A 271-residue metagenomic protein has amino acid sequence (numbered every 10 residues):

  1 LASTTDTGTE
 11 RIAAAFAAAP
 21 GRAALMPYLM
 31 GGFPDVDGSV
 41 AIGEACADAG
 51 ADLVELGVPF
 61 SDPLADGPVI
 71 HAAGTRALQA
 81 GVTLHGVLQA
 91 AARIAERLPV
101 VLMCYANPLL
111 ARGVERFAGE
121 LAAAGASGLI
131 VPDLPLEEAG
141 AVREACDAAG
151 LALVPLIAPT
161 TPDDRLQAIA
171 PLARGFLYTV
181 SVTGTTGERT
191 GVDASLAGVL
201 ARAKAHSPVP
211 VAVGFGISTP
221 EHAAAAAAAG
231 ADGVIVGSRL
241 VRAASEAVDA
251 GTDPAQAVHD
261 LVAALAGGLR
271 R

Functional and structural regions predicted by a protein language model:
L1-M26, A91, A201: N-terminal amphipathic alpha-helix/helix-capping segment at the start of soluble metabolic enzymes
L1-T4, A201-A212, S218-R271: Alpha/beta catalytic cores of nucleotide-metabolism and tRNA/nucleoside-modifying enzymes
S3, R11, I42, A47-A49 (+3 more regions): Active-site beta->alpha loop and helix N-cap motifs at the rims of alpha/beta catalytic domains
P20-M26, A95-Y105, C146-I157, K204-F215: Short beta-strand/loop segments at the ligand-binding rim of alpha/beta enzyme cores
V36-A47, T161-P171, V213, I217-V234: Catalytic cores of alpha/beta
D52-P63, A124-I130, P135-E138, L177-G187 (+2 more regions): Glycine-rich phosphate-binding active-site loops on the catalytic face of alpha/beta enzymes
I70-A72, A80, L156, L166-S207 (+1 more regions): Glycine/Thr-rich beta-alpha phosphate-binding loop at enzyme active sites
L78-V82, G125-E138, A152-T161, L166-Q167 (+2 more regions): Catalytic beta/alpha-barrel core
